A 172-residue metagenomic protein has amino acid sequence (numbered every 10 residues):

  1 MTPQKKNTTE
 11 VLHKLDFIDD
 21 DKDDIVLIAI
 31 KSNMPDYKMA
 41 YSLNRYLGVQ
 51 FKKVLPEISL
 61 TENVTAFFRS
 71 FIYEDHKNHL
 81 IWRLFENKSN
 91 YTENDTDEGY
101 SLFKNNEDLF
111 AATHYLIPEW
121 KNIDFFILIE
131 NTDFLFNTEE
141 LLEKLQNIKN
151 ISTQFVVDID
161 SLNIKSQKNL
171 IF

Functional and structural regions predicted by a protein language model:
M1-L12, Q154: Charged, low-complexity intrinsically disordered tails and linkers
T2-K5, I25, T92, D97-Y100 (+4 more regions): Surface-exposed, polar/charged interaction patches used for macromolecular assembly or partner binding
H13-D21, A111-N122: Short, flexible, solvent-exposed loop/turn segments with mixed acidic/basic and small polar residues
F17-P35: Terminal, regulation- and interaction-focused segments at domain boundaries
N33-Q50: Amphipathic alpha-helical segments
G48-L60: Short, well-structured beta-strand/strand-turn elements
N63-L109: Surface-exposed, low-hydrophobicity interaction/linker segments
N122-F172: Glycine-rich, aromatic-bearing surface loops/beta-hairpins
